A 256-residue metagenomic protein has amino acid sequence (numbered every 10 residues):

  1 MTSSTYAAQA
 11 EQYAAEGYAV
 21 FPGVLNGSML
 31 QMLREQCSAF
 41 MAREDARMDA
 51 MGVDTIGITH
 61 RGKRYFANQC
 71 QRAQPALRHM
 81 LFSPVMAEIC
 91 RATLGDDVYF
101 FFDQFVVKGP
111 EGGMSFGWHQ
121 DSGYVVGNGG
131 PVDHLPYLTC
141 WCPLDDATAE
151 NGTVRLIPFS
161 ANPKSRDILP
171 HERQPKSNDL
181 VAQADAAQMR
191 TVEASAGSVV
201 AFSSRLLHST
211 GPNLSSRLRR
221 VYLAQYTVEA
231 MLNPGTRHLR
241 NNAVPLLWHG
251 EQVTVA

Functional and structural regions predicted by a protein language model:
M1-E16, P22-W118, Y124, L169 (+2 more regions): Non-heme Fe(II)-dependent double-stranded beta-helix
F21, C140-C142, V200-F202: Short hydrophobic-aromatic micro-motifs
N26, P75-F82, D133, A186 (+2 more regions): Aromatic-acidic/polar surface patches that form glycan- and anion
N26-G27, V106-K108, G123, A147 (+3 more regions): Short, solvent-exposed loop/turn segments at secondary-structure junctions
A73, F101, P136, E150-G152 (+1 more regions): Residues that flank catalytic or metal-binding motifs in active/ligand-binding sites
E88, G112-T191, M231-R237: Catalytic core of non-heme Fe(II) oxygenases with the double-stranded beta-helix
D103-F105, C140-C142, Y222-Y226: A structural signal for short, well-ordered beta-strand segments
A161-A256: Conserved double-stranded beta-helix
